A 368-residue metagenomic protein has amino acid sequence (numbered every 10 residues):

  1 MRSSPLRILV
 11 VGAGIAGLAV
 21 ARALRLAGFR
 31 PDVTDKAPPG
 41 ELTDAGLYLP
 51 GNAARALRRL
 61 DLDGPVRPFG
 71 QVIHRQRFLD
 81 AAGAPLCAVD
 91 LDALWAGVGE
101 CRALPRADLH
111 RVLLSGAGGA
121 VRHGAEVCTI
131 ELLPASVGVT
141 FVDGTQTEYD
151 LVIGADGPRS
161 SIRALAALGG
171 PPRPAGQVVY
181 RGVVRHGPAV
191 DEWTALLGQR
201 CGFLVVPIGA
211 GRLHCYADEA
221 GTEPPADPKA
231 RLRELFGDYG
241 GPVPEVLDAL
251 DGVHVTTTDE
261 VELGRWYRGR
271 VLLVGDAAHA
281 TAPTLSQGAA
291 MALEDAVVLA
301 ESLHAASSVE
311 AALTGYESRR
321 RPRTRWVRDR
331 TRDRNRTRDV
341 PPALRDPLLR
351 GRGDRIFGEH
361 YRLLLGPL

Functional and structural regions predicted by a protein language model:
R2-I8, P50-A166, P171-V183, G221-R233 (+2 more regions): Conserved N-terminal helical subregion
R2-L6, E245, L285-S286, E301-L368: C-terminal helical "tail/cap" subdomain of flavin- and related membrane-associated enzymes
I8-V10, P31: Conserved hydrophobic helix-helix packing surfaces used for dimerization/oligomerization
G17-L18: N-terminal Rossmann-fold NAD(P) dinucleotide-binding loop
R25-A45: Glycine-rich FAD pyrophosphate-binding loop
P31-T34, V152, V271-V274: Residue-level marker for buried hydrophobic side chains located in beta-strands that build the well-ordered beta-sheet
E192-E223, F236: Active-site substrate-recognition segment that forms the wall of the catalytic cavity or substrate channel
Q199, E219-L285, M291: FAD/FMN-dependent oxidoreductases across multiple families
